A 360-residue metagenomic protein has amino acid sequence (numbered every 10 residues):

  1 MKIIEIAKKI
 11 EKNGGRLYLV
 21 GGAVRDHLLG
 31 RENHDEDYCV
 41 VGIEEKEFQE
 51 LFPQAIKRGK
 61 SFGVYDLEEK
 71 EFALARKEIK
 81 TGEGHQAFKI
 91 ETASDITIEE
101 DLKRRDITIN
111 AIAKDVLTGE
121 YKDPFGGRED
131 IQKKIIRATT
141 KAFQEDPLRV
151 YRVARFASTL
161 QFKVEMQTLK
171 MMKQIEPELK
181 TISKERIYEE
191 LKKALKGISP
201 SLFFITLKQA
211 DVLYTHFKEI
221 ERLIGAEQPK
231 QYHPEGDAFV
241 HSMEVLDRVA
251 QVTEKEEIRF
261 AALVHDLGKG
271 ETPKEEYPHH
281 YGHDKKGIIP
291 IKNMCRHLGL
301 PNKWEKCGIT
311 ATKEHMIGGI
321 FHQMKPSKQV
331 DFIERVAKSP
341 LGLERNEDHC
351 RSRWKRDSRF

Functional and structural regions predicted by a protein language model:
M1-F360: Catalytic cores of the polymerase beta-like nucleotidyltransferase superfamily and closely associated nucleotide
